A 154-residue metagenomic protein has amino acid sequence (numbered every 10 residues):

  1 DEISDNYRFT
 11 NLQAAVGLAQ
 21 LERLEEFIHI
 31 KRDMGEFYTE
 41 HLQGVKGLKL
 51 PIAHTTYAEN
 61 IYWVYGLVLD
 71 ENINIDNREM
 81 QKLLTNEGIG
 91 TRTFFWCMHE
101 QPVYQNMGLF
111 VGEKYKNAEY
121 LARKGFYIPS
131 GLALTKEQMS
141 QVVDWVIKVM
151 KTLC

Functional and structural regions predicted by a protein language model:
D1-C154: PLP-dependent aminotransferase class I/II
